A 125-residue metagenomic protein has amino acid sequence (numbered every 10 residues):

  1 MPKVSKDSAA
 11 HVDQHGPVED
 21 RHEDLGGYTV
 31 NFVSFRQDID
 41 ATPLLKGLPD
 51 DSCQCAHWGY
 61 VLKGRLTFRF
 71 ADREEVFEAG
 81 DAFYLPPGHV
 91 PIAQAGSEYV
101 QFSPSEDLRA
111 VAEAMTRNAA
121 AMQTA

Functional and structural regions predicted by a protein language model:
M1-T42, P49, T116, A121-A125: A short, N-terminal "cap"/entry segment at the start of jelly-roll beta-barrel domains of the cupin/DSBH fold
V18-D20, A56, R65, G80 (+1 more regions): Short, acidic/polar N-cap/turn motifs at the starts of alpha helices
D20-H22, V30-F32, W58, E74 (+1 more regions): Conserved hydrophobic/aromatic beta-strand scaffold that supports enzyme active sites
G26, R69-R73, Q94-G96: Short strand-coil-strand connectors
Y28, P87-A112: Ligand-binding loop in jelly-roll beta-barrel domains
T42-L44, E78-G80, A110-E113: A short, polar/proline- and glycine-enriched secondary-structure boundary/capping micro-motif
D51-F68: Short, conserved beta-strand element in jelly-roll/cupin
F70-H89: Short acidic-glycine-tyrosine-enriched beta hairpin
